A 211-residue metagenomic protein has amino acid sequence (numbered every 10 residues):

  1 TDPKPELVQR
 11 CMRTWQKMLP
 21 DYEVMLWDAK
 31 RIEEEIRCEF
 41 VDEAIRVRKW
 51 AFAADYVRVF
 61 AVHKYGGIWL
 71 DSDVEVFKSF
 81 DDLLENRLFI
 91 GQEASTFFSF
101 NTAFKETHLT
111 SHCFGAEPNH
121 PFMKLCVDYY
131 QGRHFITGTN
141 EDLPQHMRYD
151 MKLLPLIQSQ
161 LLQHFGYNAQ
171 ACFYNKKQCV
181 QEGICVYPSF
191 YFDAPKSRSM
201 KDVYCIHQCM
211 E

Functional and structural regions predicted by a protein language model:
T1-A54, S72-E211: Glycosyltransferase-associated regions of secretory-pathway enzymes, highlighting luminal stem/catalytic domains
D55-G67: Small-residue hinge/turn detector
